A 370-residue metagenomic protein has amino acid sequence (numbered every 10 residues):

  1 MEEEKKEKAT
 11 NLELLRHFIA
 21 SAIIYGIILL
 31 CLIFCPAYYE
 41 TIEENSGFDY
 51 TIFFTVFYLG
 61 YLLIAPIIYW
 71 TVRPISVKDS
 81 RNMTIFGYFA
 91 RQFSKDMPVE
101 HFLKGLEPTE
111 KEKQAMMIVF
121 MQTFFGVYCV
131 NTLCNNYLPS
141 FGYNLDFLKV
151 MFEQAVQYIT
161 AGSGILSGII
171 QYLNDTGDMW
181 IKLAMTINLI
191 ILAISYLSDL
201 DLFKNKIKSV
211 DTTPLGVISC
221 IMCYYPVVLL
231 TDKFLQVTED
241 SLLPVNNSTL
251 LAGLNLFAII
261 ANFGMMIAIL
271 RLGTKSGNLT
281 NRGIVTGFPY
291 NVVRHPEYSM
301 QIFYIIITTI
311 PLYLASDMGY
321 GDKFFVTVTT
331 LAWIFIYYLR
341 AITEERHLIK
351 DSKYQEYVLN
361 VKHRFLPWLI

Functional and structural regions predicted by a protein language model:
E2-L279, I307-I349, K353-I370: Membrane-anchoring alpha-helices and their flanking helix-loop junctions
L272, H295-P296: Generic structural signal marking isolated hydrophobic packing positions within regular secondary structure
R282-Y290, S299: Alpha-helical membrane-protein architecture signal
G287, N291-R294, L359: Short amphipathic alpha-helical coupling elements at transmembrane boundaries
